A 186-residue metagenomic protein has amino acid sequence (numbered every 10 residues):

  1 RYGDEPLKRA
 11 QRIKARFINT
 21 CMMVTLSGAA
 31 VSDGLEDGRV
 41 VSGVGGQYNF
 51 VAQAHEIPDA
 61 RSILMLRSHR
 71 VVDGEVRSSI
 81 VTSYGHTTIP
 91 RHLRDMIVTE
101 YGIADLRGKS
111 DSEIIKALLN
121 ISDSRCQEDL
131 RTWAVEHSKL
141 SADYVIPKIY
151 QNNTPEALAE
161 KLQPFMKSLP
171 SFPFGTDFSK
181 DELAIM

Functional and structural regions predicted by a protein language model:
R1-M186: Conserved phosphate- and dinucleotide-binding cores of soluble alpha/beta proteins, encompassing both enzyme active
